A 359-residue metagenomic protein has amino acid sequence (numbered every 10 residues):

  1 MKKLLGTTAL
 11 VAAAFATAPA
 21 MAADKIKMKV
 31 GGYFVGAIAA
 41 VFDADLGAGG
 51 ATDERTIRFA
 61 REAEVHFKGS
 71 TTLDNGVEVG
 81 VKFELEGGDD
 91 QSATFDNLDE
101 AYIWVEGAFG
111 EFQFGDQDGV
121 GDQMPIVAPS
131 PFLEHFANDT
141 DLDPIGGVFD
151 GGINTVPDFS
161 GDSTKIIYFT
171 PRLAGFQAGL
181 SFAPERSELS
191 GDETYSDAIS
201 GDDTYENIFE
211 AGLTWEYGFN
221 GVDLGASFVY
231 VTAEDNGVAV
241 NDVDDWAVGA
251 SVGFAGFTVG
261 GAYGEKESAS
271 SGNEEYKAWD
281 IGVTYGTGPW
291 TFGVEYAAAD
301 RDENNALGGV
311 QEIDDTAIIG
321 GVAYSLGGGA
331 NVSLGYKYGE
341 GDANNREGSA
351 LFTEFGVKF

Functional and structural regions predicted by a protein language model:
M1-F359: Outer-membrane beta-barrel proteins
